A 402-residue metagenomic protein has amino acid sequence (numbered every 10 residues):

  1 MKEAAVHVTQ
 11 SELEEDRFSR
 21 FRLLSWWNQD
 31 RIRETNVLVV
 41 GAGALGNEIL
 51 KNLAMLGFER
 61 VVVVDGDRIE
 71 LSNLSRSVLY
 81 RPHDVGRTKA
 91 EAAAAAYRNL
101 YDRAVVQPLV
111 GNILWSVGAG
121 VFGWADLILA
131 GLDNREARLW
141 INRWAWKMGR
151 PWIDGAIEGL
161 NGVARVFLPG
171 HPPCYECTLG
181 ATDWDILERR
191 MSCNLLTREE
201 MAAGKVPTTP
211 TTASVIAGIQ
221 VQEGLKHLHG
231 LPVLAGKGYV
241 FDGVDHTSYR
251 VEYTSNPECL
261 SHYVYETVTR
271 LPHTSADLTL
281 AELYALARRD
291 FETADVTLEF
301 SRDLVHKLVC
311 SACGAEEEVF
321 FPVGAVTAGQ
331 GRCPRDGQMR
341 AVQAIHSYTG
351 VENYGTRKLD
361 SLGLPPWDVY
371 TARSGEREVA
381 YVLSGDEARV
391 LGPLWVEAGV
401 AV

Functional and structural regions predicted by a protein language model:
M1-L38, L71, P322, V326-G329 (+1 more regions): N-terminal charged helix/coil linker that caps or initiates catalytic domains
A4-A5, F58-D102: Glycine-rich phosphate-binding loop and adjoining beta1-alpha1-beta2 segment of Rossmann-like nucleotide-binding folds
L38-A42, V63: Hydrophobic Val/Ile/Leu positions in short beta-strands of Rossmann-like dinucleotide-binding domains
L45: Hydrophobic/small residue at the entry helix of a nucleotide-binding pocket
L127-F167: ADP-ribose/adenylate-binding Rossmann-like module
P172-T211: The feature captures the short pre-catalytic strand/loop hairpin that immediately precedes and shapes the active-site
R198-K237: Conserved anion/nucleotide-ligand pocket segment
Y253-G355: Cys/His-rich short segments
